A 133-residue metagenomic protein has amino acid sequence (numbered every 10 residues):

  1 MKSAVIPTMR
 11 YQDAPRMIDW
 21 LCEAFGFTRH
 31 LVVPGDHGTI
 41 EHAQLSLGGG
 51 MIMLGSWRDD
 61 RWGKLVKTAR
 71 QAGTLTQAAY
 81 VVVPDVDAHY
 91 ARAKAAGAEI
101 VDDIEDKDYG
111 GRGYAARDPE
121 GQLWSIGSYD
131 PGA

Functional and structural regions predicted by a protein language model:
M1-M9, I18-R117, G127-A133: Vicinal oxygen chelate
Q12: Hydrophobic ligand-binding cavity/cleft-lining segments
E120: C-terminal catalytic core of tyrosine-transesterase DNA break-rejoin enzymes
